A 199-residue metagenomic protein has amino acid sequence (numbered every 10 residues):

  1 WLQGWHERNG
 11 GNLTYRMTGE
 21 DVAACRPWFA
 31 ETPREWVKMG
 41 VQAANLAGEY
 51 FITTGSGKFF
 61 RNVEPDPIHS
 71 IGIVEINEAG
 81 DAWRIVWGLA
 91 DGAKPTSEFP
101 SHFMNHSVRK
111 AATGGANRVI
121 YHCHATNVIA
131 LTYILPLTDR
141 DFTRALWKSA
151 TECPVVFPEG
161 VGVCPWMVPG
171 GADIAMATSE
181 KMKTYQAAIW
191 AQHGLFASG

Functional and structural regions predicted by a protein language model:
W1-G199: Glycine-rich flexible loops
